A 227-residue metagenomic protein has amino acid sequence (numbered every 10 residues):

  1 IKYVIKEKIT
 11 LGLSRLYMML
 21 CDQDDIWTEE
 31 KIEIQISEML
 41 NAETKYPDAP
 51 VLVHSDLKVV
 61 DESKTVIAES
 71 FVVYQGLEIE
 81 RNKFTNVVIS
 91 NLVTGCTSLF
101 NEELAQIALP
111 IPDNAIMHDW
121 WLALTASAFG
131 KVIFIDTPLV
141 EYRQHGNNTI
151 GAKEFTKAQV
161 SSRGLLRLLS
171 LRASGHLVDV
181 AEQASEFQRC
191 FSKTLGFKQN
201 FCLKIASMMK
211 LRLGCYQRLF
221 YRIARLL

Functional and structural regions predicted by a protein language model:
I1-T156: Nucleotide-sugar donor-binding/catalytic module of glycosyltransferases that assemble extracellular/cell-envelope
V88, N114-A115, V132, E141-L227: C-terminal subregions of glycosyltransferases and related glycan-biosynthesis enzymes
